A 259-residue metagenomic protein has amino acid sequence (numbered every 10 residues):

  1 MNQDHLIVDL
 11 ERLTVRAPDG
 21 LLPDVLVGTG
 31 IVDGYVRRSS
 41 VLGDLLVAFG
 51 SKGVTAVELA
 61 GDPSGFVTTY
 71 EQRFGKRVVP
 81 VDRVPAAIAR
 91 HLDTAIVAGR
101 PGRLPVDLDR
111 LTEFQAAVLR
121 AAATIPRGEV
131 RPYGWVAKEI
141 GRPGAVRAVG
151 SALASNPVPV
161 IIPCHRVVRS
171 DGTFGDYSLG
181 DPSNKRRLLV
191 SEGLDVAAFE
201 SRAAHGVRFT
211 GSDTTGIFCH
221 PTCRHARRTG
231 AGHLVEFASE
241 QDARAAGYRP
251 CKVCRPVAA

Functional and structural regions predicted by a protein language model:
M1-P143, S191-A259: Basic nucleic-acid-binding alpha-helical/helix-turn surface characteristic of O6-alkylguanine DNA
A122, C164-H165, L188: Structural signal for hydrophobic
A145-P159: Regulatory, non-catalytic segments
L153, S178, A258: DNA major-groove recognition helix of helix-turn-helix
V160-V168: Short Lys/Arg-enriched helix C-cap and helix-to-coil transition segments that create basic nucleic-acid-contact patches
T173-G193: Phospho-regulated, low-complexity intrinsically disordered regions of nuclear gene-regulatory and chromatin-associated
